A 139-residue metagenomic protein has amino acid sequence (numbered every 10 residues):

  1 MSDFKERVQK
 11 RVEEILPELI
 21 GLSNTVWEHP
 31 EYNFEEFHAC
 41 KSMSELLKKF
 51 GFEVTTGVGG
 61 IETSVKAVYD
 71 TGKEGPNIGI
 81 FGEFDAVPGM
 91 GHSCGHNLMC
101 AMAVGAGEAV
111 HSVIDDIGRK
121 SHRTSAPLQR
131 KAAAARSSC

Functional and structural regions predicted by a protein language model:
S2-H122: Acidic/His- and Gly-rich active-site-bordering loop/insert found across diverse amide/peptide-bond hydrolases
H122-C139: Fold-level recognition of mixed alpha/beta catalytic cores in primary-metabolism enzymes, strongest
